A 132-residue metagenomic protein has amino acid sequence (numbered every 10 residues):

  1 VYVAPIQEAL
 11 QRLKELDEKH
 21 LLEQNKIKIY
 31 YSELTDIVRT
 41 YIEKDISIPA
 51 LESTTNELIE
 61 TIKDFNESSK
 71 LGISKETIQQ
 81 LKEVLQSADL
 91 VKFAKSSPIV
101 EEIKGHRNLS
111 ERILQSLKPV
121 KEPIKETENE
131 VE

Functional and structural regions predicted by a protein language model:
V1-L13: Membrane-cytosol interface motif
E15-E132: Membrane-proximal, non-transmembrane interaction modules that couple membrane proteins to downstream assemblies
